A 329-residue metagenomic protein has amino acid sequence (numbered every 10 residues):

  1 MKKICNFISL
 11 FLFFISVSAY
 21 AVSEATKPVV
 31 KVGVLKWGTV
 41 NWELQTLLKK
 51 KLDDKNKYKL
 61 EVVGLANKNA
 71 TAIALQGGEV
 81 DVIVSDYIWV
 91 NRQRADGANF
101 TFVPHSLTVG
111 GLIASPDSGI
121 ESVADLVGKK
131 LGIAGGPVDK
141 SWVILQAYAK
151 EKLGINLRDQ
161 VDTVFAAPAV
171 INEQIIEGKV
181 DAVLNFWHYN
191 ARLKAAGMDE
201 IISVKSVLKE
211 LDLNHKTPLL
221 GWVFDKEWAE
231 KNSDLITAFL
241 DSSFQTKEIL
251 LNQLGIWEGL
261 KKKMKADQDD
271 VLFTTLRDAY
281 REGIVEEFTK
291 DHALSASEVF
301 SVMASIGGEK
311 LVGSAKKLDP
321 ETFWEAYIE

Functional and structural regions predicted by a protein language model:
M1-I8: Bacterial N-terminal signal peptides that target proteins for export
I8-S16: Bacterial N-terminal signal peptides
A19-S23: Boundary at the C-terminal end of the N-terminal hydrophobic targeting segment
E24-F165, D181-W187: Short, glycine-/small- and polar/acidic-enriched structural segments that line small-molecule recognition paths
K51, K55-Y58, K205-H215, E282-H292: Short, solvent-exposed loop/beta-turn-alpha elements that line the ligand-binding surface or hinge of extracytoplasmic
Y87-I88, V164, A169-K262: Pocket-lining segment of extracytoplasmic ligand-binding domains
A229-K310: Secondary-structure end/capping motifs
S297-E329: Conserved C-terminal helix/tail region of periplasmic/extracytoplasmic solute-binding proteins
